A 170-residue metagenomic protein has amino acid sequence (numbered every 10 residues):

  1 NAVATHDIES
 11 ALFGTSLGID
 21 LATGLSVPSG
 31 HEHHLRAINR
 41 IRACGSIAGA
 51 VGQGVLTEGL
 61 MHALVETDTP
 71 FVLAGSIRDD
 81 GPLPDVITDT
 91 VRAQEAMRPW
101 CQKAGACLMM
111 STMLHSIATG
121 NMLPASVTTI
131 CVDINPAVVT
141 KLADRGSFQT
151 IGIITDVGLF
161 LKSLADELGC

Functional and structural regions predicted by a protein language model:
N1, S111: Residues that line or immediately flank small-molecule/substrate-binding pockets and catalytic motifs
A2-H33: Acidic, glycine-rich loop-and-beta core segments that form the ion-binding/anion-interacting portion of active sites
I8, V72-G75: Flexible, glycine/charged-enriched surface loops at secondary-structure junctions
L21-T69, S76-A106, T112-C170: C-terminal functional extensions of proteins
